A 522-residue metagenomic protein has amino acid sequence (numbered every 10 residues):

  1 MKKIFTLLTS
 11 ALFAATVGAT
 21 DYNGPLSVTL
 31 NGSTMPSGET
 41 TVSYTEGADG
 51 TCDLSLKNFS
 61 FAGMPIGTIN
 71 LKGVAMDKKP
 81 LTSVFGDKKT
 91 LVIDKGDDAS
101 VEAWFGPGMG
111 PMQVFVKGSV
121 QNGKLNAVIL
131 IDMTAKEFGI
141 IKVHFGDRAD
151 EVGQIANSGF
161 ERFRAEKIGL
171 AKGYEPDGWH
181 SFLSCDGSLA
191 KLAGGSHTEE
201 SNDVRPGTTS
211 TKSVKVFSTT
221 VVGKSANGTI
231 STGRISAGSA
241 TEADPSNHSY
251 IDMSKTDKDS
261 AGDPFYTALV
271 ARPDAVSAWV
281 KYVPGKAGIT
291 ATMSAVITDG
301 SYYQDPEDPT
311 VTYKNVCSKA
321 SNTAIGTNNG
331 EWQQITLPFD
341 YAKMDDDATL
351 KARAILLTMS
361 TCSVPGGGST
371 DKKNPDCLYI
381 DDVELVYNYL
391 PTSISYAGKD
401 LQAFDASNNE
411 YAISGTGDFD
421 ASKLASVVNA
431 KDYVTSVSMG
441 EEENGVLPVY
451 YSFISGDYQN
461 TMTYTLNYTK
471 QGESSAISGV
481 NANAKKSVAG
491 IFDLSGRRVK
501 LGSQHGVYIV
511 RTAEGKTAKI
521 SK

Functional and structural regions predicted by a protein language model:
A19-P25, N70-S83, K124-I155, Y379-V386: Edge beta-strand at a domain terminus
A19-S37, S158-R164: Tryptophan-anchored aromatic micro-motifs
R148-L192: Extracellular carbohydrate-recognition regions
V204-T229, D244-Y250: Short carbohydrate-recognition loop motifs
Q304-A352: Extracellular carbohydrate recognition and processing domains and analogous Trp-centered ligand-binding platforms
D347-L350, T361-Y387: Extracellular carbohydrate recognition
N388-S474: Beta-rich interaction/scaffold domains
E473-K522: C-terminal outer-membrane/trafficking sorting elements
